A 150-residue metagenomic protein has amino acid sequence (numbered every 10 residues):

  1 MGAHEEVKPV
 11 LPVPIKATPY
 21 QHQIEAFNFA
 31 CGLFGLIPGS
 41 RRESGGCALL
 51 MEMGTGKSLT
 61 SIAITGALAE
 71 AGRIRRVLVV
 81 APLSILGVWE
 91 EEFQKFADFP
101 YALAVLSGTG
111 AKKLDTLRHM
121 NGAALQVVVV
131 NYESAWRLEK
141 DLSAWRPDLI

Functional and structural regions predicted by a protein language model:
M1-Q21, E25-M51, T55-I150: SF2 helicase/translocase NTPase motor core, specifically the RecA-like lobe 1 inter-motif segment between Walker
